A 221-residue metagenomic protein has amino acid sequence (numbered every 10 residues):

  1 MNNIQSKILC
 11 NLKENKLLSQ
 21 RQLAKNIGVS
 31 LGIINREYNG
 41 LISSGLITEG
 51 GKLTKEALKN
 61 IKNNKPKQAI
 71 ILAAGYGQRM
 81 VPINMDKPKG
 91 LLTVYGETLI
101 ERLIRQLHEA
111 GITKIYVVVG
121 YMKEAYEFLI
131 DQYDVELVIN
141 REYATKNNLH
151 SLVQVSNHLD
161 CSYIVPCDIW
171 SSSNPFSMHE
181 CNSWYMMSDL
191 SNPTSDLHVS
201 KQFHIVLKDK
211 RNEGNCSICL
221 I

Functional and structural regions predicted by a protein language model:
M1-N3: Short, Lys/Arg-enriched anionic-surface-contact patches
Q5-K13, L17-Q68, E97-S162: Conserved N-terminal catalytic core of the sugar/cofactor nucleotidyltransferase
K59-T93: Glycine-rich N-terminal loop/short-helix segment of MobA-like nucleotidyltransferase
N60, W170-S172: A short, conserved beta-strand element in the Rossmann-like catalytic core that flanks the donor/metal-binding loop
A73, V119, P166, M187-S188: Short beta-strand/turn micro-motifs composed of small residues that flank or help shape donor/cofactor-binding pockets
N84-D86, G111, K210-N215: Short glycine-enriched loop/turn motifs at secondary-structure junctions
C161-W170: Short beta-strand-to-loop acidic/aromatic patch adjacent to the donor-nucleotide binding site
S172-I221: Conserved core of the sugar-phosphate nucleotidyltransferase
